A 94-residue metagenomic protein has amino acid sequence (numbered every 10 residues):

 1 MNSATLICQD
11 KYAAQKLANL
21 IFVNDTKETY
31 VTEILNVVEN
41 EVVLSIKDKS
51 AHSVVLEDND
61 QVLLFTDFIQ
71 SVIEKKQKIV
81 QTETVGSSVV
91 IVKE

Functional and structural regions predicted by a protein language model:
M1-N2, D48: Short glycine-enriched loop/turn motifs at secondary-structure junctions
N2-N19: Negatively charged, low-complexity tracts enriched in Asp/Glu with abundant Ser/Thr
D10, D58, I91-V92: Extended, low-complexity, intrinsically disordered tandem-repeat tracts enriched in acidic/polar residues
L17, V42, V62, V89-V90: Periodically patterned hydrophobic/aromatic "hotspot" residues that form packing/interaction faces in regular
N24-E83: Acidic, low-complexity, intrinsically disordered interaction modules
T84-E94: Short acidic DE-rich linear segments
